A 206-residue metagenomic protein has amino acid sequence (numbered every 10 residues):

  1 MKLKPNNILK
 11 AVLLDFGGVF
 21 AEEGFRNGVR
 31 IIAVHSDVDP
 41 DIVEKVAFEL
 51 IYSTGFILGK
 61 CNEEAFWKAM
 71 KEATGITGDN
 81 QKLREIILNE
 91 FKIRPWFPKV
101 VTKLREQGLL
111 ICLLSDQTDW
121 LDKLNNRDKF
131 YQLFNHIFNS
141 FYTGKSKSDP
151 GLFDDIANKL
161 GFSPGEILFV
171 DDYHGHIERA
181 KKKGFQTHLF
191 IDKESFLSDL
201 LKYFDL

Functional and structural regions predicted by a protein language model:
L3-P98, E106: N-terminal helical cap/lid subdomain that shapes the substrate entry/recognition surface in HAD-like hydrolases
D15-G18, G59, L104, L113 (+2 more regions): Generic structural signal for small/hydrophobic residues in well-ordered secondary structure, especially within
V19-F20, F25-R26, Q117-W120, T143-G144 (+1 more regions): Short, solvent-exposed loop/turn segments at secondary-structure junctions
E106-G108, G184: Glycine-centered short loops/turns at secondary-structure junctions
D119-L168: Substrate-recognition "cap/lid" segment bordering the active-site pocket of phosphatases
L152, D172-F185: Acidic, divalent-metal-coordinating active-site segment for phosphoryl/phosphodiester hydrolysis, typified by short
F162, K183-T187, K193-L206: C-terminal cap/substrate-recognition subdomain and adjoining C-terminal extension of metal-dependent phosphatase-like
D171, I191: Conserved acidic E/D residue at the C-terminus of a beta-strand in Rossmann-like folds
